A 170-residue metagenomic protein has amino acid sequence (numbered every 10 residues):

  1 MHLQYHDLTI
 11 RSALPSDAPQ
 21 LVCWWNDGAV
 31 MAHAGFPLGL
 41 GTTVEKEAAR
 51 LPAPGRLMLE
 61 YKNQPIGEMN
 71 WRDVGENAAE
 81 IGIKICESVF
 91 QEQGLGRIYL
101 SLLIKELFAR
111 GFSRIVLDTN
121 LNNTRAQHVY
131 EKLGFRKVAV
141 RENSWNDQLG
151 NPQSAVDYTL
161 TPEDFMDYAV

Functional and structural regions predicted by a protein language model:
M1-S16, T161-V170: Conserved N-terminal entry element of GNAT/NAT acetyltransferase domains
Q4, S12, C23-L38: Helix-loop element at the rim of GNAT/NAT acetyltransferase active sites that forms part of the acceptor-substrate
L21-V22, I81, I115: Hydrophobic pocket/interface hotspot
A34-F90, L100, E106, T161-F165 (+1 more regions): Acetyl-CoA-dependent GNAT
E87-Q93, L121-N122: Active-site acidic-Proline motif in GNAT/NAT acetyltransferases
E92-E106, H128-K132: Conserved acetyl-CoA-binding loop-helix of GNAT-fold acetyltransferases
G96, L100, N122-A126, N143-L149: Short glycine/proline-centered loop/turn elements that form peptide/ligand docking sites
V116-D118, R136-Q153: Conserved catalytic-core motifs of GNAT/GCN5-like acyltransferases
